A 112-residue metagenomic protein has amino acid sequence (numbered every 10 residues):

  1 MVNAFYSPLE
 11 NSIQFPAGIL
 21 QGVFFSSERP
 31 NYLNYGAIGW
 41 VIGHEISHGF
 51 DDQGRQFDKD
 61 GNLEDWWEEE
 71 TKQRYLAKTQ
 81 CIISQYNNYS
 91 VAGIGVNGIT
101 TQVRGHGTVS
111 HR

Functional and structural regions predicted by a protein language model:
M1-R112: Intrinsically disordered, low-complexity linker/terminal regions across diverse proteins
